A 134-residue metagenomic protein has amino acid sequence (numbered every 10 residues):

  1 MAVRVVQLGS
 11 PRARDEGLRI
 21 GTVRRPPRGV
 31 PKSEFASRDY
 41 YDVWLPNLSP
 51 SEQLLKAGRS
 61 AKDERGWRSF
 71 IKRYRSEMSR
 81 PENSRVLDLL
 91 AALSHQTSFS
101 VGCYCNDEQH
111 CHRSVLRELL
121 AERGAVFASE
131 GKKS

Functional and structural regions predicted by a protein language model:
M1-S134: Residues lining hydrophobic/aromatic ligand-binding pockets adjacent to catalytic sites
